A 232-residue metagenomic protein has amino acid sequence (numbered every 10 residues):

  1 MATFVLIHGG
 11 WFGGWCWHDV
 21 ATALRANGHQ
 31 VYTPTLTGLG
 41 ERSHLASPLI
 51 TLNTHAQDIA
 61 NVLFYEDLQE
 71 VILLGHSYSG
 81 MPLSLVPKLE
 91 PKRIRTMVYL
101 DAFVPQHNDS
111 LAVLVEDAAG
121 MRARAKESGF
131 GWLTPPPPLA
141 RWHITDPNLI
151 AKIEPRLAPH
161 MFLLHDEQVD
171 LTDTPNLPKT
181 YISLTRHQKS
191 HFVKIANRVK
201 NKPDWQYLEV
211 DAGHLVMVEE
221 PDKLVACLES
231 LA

Functional and structural regions predicted by a protein language model:
A2-S43: Conserved HGGG/HGGXW glycine-rich cap/lid loop of the alpha/beta-hydrolase fold
Q30, G38-I72, K88-L89, V113-E116: Active-site loop/oxyanion-hole signature of alpha/beta-hydrolase fold enzymes
T35, I72, R95-V98: Residue in the alpha/beta-hydrolase core beta-strand immediately N-terminal to the catalytic nucleophile
P48, K88-P135, S190-F192, A196-N197: Flexible "cap/lid" loop of the alpha/beta hydrolase fold
L74-G75, S79, L83: Gly/Ala-rich beta-loop-alpha elbow adjacent to hydrolase catalytic centers
E154-T172: Active-site nucleophile elbow and catalytic-triad environment of alpha/beta-hydrolase enzymes
T174-K179, K202-W205: Short, proline-enriched alpha-helix->beta-strand connector loops that line the catalytic pocket of alpha/beta-hydrolase
L184-D211, L215-V218, L231: Conserved loop-alpha-helix segment in the C-terminal half of the alpha/beta-hydrolase fold that carries the catalytic
